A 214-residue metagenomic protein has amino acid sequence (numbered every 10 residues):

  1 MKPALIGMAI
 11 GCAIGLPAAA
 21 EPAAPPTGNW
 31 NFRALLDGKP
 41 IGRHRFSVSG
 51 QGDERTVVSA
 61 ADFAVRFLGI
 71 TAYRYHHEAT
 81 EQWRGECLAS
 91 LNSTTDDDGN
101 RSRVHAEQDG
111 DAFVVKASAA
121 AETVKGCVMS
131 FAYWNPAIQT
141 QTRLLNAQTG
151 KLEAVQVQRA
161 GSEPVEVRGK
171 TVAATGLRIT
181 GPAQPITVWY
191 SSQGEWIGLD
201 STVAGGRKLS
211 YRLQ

Functional and structural regions predicted by a protein language model:
M1-A4: Positively charged n-region of N-terminal signal peptides that target proteins for export
G7-G15: Bacterial N-terminal signal peptides
E21-G110, A117-A119, V124-Q214: Acidic, serine/threonine-rich low-complexity disordered tracts
